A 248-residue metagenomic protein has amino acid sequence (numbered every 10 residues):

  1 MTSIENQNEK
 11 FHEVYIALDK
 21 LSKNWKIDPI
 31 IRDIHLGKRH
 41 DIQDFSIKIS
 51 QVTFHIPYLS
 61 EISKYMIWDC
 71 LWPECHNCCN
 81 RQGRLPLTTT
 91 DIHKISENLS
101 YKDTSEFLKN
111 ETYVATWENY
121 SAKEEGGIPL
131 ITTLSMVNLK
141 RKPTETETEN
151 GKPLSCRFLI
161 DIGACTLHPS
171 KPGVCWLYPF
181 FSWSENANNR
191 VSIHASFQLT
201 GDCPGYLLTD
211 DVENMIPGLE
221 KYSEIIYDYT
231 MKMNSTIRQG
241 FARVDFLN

Functional and structural regions predicted by a protein language model:
M1-N248: Short loop/turn segments that flank or connect secondary-structure elements
